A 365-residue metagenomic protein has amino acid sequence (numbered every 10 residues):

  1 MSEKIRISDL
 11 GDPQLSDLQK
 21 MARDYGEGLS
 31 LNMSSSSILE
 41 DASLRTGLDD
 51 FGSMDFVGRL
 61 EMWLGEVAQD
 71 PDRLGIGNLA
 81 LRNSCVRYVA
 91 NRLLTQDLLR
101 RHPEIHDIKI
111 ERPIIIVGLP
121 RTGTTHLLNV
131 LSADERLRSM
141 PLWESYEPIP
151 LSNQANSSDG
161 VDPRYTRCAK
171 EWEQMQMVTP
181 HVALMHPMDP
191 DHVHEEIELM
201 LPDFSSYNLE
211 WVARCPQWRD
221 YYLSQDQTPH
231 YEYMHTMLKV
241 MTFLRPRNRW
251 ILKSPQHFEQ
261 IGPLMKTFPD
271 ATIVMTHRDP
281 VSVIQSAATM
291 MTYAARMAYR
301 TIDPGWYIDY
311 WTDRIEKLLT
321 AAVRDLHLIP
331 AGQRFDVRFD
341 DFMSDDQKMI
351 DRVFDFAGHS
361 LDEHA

Functional and structural regions predicted by a protein language model:
M1-P103: Long, basic/Gly/Ser/Thr-rich N-terminal segments that mediate initial subcellular attachment or targeting
Q96, R100-H102, S224-N248, S254-R352: PAPS-dependent sulfotransferase catalytic domain
E104-E111: Phosphate-binding P-loop
P113-I115, N248-I251: Residue-level preference for the first positions of well-ordered beta-strands
I115-E135: Glycine-rich phosphate-binding P-loop
A133-W143: Post-Walker A helix-loop "phosphate-sensing" segment adjacent to the P-loop in P-loop NTPases
Y146-W250: PAPS-dependent sulfation machinery
D351-D362: Non-catalytic, well-ordered alpha-helical segments in soluble enzyme domains
